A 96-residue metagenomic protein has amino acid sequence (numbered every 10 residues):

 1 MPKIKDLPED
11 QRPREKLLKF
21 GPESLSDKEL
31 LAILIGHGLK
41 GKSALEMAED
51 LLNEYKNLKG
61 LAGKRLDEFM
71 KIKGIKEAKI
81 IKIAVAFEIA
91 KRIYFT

Functional and structural regions predicted by a protein language model:
M1-F69: Long, highly charged, low-complexity intrinsically disordered interaction regions that mediate electrostatic DNA/RNA
V85, I89-T96: Basic, amphipathic DNA-recognition helix from helix-turn-helix-like DNA-binding domains
